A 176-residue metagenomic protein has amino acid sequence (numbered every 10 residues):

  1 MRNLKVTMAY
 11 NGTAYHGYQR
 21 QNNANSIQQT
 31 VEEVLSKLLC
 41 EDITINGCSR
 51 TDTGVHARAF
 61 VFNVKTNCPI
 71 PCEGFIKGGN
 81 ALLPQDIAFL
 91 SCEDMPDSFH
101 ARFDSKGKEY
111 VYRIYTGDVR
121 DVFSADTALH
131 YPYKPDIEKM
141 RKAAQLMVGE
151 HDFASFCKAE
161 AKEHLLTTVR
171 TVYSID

Functional and structural regions predicted by a protein language model:
M1-D176: Structured-RNA-binding interfaces characteristic of tRNA pseudouridine synthases
